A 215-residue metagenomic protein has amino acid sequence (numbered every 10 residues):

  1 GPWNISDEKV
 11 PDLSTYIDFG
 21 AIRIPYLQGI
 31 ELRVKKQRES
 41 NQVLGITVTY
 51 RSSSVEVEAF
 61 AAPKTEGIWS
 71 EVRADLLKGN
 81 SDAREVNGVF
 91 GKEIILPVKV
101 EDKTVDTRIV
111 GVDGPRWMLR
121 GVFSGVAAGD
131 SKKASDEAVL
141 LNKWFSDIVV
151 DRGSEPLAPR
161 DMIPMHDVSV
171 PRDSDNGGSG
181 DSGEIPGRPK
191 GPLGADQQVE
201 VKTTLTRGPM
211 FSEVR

Functional and structural regions predicted by a protein language model:
G1-D12: N-terminal membrane-targeting/anchoring modules of bacterial envelope and secretion proteins
Y16-G67, G191-P192, D196, L205 (+1 more regions): Secretory pathway targeting signatures of secreted, lumenal, and periplasmic proteins
I30, F123-S169: Surface-exposed amphipathic alpha-helical segments
R33-V34, G45-V48, V57-A59, I95-P97 (+2 more regions): Canonical SH2 domain fold
K64-V72, D136-L140: Short amphipathic alpha-helical segments
V72-R116: Signature of long, low-cysteine stretches enriched in small and polar/charged residues
D82-E101, R152-S174: Acidic-leaning, charged glycine-interspersed low-complexity segments
L157-E200: Short, highly charged C-terminal tails/helix-capping segments
